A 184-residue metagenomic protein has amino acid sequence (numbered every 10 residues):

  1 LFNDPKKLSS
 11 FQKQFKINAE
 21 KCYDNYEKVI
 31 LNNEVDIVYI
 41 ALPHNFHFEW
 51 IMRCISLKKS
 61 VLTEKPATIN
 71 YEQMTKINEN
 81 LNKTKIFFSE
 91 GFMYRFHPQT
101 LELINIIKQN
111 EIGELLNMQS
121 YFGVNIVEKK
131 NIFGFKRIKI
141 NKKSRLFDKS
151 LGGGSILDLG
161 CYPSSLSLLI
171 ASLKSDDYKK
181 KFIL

Functional and structural regions predicted by a protein language model:
L1-L57: N-terminal glycine-/serine-/threonine-rich beta1-alpha1-beta2 phosphate-ribose binding loop of Rossmann-like
N3, K7, F46, Q73 (+2 more regions): Soluble or luminal CAZymes and related metallo-dependent hydrolases
Q12, N78-L81, I106-I107, A171: Conserved hydrophobic residues forming the short capping helix/wall of the S-adenosyl-L-methionine
Q12-K13, W50-R53, M74-T75, E102 (+1 more regions): Short amphipathic alpha-helical segments
F15-K21, L81-F87, K180: A short helix-to-beta-strand connector/capping loop
K16-N18, E34, E111-E114, I183: Short loop/turn motifs at secondary-structure junctions
I30, I37, P43-R95, N110: Beta-strand-loop-alpha-helix segment that lines the small-molecule cofactor/substrate pocket of alpha/beta enzymes
Y94-F182: Predominantly a Rossmann-like dinucleotide-binding segment in NAD(P)-dependent oxidoreductases
